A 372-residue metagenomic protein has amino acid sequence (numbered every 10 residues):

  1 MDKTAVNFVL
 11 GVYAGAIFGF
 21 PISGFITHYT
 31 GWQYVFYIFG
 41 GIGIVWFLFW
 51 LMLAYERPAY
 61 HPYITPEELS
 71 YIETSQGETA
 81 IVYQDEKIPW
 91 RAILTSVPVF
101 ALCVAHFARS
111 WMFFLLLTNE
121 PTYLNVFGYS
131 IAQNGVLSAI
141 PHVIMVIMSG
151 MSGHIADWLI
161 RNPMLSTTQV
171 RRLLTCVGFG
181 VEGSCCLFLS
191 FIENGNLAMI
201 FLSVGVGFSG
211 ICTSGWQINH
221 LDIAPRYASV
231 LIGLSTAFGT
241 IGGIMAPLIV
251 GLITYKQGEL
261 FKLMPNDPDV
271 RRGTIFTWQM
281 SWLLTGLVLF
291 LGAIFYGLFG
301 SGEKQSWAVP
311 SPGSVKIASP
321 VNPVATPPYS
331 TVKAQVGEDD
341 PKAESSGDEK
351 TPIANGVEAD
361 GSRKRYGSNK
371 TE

Functional and structural regions predicted by a protein language model:
M1-D2, R161, N219-S229, E259: Paired intracellular helix-loop junctions of major facilitator superfamily
D2-Y29, Y34-W46, P141-S149, S235-L248: Glycine-rich segments within core transmembrane alpha-helices of 12-TM secondary carriers
T27-T95, L291-V321: Central mid-sequence intracellular linker of multi-pass
H28-G41, T167-L173, L252-L287: A membrane-interface helix-boundary motif in multi-pass transporters
P62-L116, P163-G178, F191, A359-D360 (+2 more regions): Flexible cytoplasmic loops linking transmembrane helices in multi-pass membrane transporters
R91-G153, S209-Q217, A246-P247: Extracytoplasmic gate region of multi-pass secondary transporters
T168-G215: C-terminal transmembrane helical hairpin of 12-TM major facilitator-type secondary transporters
S314-E372: Intrinsically disordered, low-complexity cytosolic terminal tails
